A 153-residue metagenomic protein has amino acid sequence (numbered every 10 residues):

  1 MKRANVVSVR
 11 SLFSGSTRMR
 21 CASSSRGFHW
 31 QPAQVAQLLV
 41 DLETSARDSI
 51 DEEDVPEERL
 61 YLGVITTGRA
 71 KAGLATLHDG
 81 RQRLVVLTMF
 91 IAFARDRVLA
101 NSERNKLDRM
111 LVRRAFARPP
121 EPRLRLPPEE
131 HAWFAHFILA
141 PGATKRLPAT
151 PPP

Functional and structural regions predicted by a protein language model:
M1-P153: Glycine- and hydrophobic-rich flexible loops that cap the catalytic core of alpha/beta enzyme folds
